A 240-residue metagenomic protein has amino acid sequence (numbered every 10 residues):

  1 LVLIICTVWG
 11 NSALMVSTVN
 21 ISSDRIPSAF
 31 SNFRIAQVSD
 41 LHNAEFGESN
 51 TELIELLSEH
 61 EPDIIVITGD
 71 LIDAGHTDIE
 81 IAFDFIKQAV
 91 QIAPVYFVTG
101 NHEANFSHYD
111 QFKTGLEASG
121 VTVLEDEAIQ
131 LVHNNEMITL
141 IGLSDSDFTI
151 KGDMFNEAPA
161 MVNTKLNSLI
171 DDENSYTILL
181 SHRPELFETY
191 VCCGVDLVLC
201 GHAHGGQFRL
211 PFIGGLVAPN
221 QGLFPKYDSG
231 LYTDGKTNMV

Functional and structural regions predicted by a protein language model:
L1-R25, A29: N-terminal membrane-anchoring alpha-helices
S22-A36, V121, A128-G142, D172-N174 (+1 more regions): Beta-strand-turn-beta hairpins that frame and shape the catalytic cleft of phosphate-ester-processing enzymes
A29-E127: Membrane-embedded segments
I35-Q37, I64-V66, L140-G142, I178-H182 (+1 more regions): Structural motif
L41-F46, I72-H76, G152-E157, Y176-T177 (+1 more regions): Short, flexible loop segments at the rims of nucleotide/cofactor-binding pockets, characterized by
D63-I64, Y96, V121-T122, I138 (+4 more regions): Short, Asp-centered acidic motifs that coordinate Mg2+ and/or phosphate in catalytic or ligand-binding sites
K87, T114, A118, R183-V240: Conserved beta-sheet core of the metallophosphoesterase superfamily
T114, A118-V121, H133-T177, F187-E188: Binuclear metal-dependent hydrolase catalytic cores centered on His/Asp/Glu-rich metal-binding motifs
